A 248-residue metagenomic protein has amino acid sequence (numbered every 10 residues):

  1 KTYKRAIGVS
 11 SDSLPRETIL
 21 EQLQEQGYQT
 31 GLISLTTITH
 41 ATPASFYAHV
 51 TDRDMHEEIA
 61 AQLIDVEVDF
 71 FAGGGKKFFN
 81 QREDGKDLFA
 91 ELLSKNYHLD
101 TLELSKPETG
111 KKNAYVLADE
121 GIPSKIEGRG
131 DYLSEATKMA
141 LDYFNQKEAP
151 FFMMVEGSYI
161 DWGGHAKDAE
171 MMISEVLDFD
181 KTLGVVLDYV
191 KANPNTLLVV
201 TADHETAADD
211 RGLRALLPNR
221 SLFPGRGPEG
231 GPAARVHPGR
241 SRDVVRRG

Functional and structural regions predicted by a protein language model:
K1, H40-G248: A post-motif C-terminal structural segment
K1-S10: N-terminal carbohydrate-binding/catalytic regions of secreted carbohydrate-active enzymes
I7-G8, S34, E91-S94: PP2C/PPM-type serine/threonine phosphatase catalytic domain
V9, L32, S158: Gly/Ser/Thr-rich helix-start
S10-L14, T51: Aromatic/His-enriched, Gly/Pro-containing loop or helix-boundary segments that lie immediately adjacent to catalytic
S13-E17, E21-Q24, Q29-A41, L63: Mobile, glycine-rich extracellular loop/lid and propeptide segments that shape or gate substrate/ligand access
